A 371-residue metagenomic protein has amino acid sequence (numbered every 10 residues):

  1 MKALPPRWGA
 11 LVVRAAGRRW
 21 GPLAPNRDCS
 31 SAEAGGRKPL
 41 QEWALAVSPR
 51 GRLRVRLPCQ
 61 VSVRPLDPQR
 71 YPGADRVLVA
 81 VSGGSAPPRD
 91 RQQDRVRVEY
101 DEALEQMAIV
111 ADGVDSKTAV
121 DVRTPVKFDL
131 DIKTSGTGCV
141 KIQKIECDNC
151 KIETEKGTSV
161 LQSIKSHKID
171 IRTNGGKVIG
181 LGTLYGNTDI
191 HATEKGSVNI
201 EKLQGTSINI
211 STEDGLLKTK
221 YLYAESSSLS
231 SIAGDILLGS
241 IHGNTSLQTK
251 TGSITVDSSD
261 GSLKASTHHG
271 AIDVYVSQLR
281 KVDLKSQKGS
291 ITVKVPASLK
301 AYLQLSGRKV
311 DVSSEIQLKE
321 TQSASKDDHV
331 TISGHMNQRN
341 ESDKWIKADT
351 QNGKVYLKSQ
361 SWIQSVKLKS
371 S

Functional and structural regions predicted by a protein language model:
M1-S371: Intrinsically disordered, low-complexity terminal regions
